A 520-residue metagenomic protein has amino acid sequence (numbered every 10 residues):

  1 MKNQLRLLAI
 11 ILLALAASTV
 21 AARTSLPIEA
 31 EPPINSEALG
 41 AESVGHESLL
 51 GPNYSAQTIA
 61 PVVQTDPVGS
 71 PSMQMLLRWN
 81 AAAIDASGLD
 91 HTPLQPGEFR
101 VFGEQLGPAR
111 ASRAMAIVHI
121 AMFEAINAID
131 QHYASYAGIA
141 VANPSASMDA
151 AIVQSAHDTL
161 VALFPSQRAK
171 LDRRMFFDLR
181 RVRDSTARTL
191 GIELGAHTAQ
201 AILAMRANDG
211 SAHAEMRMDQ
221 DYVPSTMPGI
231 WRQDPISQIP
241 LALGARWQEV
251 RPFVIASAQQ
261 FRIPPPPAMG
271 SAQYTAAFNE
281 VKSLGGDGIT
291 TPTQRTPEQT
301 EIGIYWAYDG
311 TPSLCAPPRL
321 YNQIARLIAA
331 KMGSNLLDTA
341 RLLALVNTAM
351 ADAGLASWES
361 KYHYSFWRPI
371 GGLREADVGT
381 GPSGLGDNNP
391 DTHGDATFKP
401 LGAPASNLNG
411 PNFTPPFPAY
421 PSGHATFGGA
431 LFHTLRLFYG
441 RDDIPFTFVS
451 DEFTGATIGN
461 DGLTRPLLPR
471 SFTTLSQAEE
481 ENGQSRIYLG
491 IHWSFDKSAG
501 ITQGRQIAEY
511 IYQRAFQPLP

Functional and structural regions predicted by a protein language model:
M1-L8: Bacterial N-terminal signal peptides that target proteins for export
L8-A16: Bacterial N-terminal signal peptides
A16-A22: C-terminal segment of classical bacterial N-terminal signal peptides
R23-P520: Acidic/polar surface patches and capping/hinge elements
